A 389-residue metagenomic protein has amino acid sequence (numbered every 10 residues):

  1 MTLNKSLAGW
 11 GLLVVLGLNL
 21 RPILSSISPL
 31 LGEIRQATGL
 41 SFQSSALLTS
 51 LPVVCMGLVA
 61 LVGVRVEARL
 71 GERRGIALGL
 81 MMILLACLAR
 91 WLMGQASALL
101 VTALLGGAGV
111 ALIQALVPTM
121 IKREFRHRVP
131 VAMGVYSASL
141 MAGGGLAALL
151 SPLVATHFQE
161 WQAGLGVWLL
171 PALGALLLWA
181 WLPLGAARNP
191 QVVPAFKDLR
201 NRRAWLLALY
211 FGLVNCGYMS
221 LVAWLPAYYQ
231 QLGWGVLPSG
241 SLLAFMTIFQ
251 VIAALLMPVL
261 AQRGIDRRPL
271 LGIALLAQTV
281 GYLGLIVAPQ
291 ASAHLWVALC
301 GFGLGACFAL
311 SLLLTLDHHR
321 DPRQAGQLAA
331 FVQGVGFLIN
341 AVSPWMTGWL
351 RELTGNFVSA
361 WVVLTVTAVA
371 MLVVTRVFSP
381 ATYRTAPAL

Functional and structural regions predicted by a protein language model:
I27-S28, R203-A244, F249-A254: Extracytoplasmic gate region of multi-pass secondary transporters
G39, G71, L92-S97, R126 (+2 more regions): Helix-breaking motifs and short loop linkers at transmembrane-helix boundaries and internal kinks in secondary membrane
L58-S97: Conserved MFS/SLC helix-loop-helix module at the cytosolic interface between two early adjacent transmembrane helices
V59-G71, A253-D266: Helix-to-loop junctions at the C-terminal end of transmembrane segments in multipass secondary transporters
A98, R126-P183, W224: Helix-loop-helix hairpin linking two adjacent transmembrane segments in secondary transporters
T102-A138: Cytoplasmic helix-loop-helix junction between adjacent transmembrane helices in 12-TM secondary transporters
L112-F125, A306-R320: Intracellular juxtamembrane helix-capping segments at the cytosolic ends of symmetry-related transmembrane helices
H319-V358, L364: A late C-terminal transmembrane helix in Major Facilitator Superfamily
